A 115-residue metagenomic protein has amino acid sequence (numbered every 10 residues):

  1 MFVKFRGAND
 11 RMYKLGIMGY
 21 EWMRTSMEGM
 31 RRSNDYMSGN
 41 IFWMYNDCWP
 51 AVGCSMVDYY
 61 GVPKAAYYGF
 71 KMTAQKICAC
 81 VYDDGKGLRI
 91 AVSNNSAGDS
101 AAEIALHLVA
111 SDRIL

Functional and structural regions predicted by a protein language model:
M1-L115: Carbohydrate-binding surfaces of carbohydrate-active enzymes
